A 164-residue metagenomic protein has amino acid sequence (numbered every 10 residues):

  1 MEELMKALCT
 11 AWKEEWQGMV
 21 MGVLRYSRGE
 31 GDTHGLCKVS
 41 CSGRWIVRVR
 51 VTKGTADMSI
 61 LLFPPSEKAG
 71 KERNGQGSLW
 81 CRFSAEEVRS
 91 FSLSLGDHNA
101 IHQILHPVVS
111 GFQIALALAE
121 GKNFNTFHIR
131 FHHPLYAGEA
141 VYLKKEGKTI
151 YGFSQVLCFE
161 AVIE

Functional and structural regions predicted by a protein language model:
M1-C81, A137-E164: HotDog/MaoC-like acyl-thioester-processing domains
M1-E30, L95-A100, L105-T126: Active-site helix/loop of acyl-thioester processing domains in fatty-acid/polyketide metabolism, spanning hotdog-fold
N74-P107: A contiguous, surface-exposed recognition patch within enzymatic or periplasmic domains that forms
V88, H128, K148-I150: Generic intrinsically disordered, low-complexity segments enriched for polar/acidic and small residues
F91, F131-H132, C158-F159: Aromatic-residue hotspot detector
K122-A140: A conserved acidic, glycine/proline-rich C-terminal tail/linker
